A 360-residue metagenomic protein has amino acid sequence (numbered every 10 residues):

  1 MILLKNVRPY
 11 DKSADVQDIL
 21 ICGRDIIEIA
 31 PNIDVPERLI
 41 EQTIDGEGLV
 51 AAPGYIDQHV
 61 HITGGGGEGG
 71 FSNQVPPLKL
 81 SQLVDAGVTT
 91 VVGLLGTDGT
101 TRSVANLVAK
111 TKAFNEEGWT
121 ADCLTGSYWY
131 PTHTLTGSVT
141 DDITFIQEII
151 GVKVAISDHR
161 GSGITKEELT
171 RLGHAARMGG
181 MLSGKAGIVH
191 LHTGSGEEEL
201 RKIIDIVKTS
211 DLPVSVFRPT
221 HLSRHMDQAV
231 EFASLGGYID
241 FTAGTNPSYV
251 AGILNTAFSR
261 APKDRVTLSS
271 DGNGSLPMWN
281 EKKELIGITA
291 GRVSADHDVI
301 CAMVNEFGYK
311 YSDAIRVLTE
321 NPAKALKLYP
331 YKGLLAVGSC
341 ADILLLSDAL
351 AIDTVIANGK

Functional and structural regions predicted by a protein language model:
M1-I2, P9-A52: Histidine-rich, glycine-flanked metal-binding segment
V7, G23-I26, K324, L334-K360: C-terminal cap of metal-dependent C-N hydrolases
V7, R24, G48, H59 (+9 more regions): Divalent metal-coordination and catalytic microenvironments
G46-A109: Metal-associated gating/positioning segment near the N- to mid-region
G66, G70-N73, L78-G93, D142-S157 (+6 more regions): Active-site gating loops and adjacent loop-to-helix segments of metal-dependent hydrolytic enzymes
T97-V108, W119-P213, P219, R224: Buried, small/hydrophobic-residue-enriched core segments of structured protein domains
R160, A175-W279, L285-I286: Active-site core of metal-dependent hydrolases
A261-L344: His/Asp/Glu-enriched, well-ordered alpha-helical/loop segment that forms or immediately abuts the divalent-metal
